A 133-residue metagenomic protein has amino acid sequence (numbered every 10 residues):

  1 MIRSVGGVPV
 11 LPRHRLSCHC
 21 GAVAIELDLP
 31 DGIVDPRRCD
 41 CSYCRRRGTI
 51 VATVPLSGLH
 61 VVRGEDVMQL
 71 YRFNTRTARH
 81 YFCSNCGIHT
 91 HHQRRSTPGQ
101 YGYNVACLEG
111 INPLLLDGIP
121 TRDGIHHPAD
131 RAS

Functional and structural regions predicted by a protein language model:
M1-S133: A short Gly-Trp-Pro
